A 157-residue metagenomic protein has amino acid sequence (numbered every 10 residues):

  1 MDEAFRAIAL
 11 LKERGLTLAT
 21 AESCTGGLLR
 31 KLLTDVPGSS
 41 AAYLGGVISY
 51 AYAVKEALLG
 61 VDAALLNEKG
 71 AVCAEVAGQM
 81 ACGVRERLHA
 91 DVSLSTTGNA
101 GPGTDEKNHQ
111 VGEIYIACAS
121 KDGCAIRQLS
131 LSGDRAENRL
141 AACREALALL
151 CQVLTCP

Functional and structural regions predicted by a protein language model:
M1-P157: Short alpha-helical segments enriched in small residues
